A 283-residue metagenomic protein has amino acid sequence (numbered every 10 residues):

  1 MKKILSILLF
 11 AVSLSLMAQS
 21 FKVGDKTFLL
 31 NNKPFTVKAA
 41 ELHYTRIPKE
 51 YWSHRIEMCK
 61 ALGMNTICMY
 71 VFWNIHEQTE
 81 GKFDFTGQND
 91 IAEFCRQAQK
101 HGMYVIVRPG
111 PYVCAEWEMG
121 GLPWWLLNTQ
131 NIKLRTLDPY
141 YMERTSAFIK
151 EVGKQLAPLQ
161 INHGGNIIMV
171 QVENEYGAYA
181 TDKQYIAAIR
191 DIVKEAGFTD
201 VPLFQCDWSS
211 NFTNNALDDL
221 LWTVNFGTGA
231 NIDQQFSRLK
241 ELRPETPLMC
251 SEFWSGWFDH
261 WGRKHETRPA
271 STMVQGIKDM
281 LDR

Functional and structural regions predicted by a protein language model:
M1-Q19: Bacterial Sec-dependent N-terminal signal peptides
I4, A18-T66, R96-Y104: N-terminal carbohydrate-binding accessory modules
N31-K33, Y70-K82, G87, A115-Y140 (+2 more regions): Aromatic- and acidic-residue-enriched carbohydrate-binding clefts of CAZyme catalytic domains
T36-K38, G63-N65, Q99-V105, I161-I168 (+3 more regions): Short, well-ordered coil/turn segments that N-cap beta-strands
W52-G120, R190-V201: Aromatic-lined substrate-binding rim segments of carbohydrate-active enzymes
G87-V107, Q130-I167: An active-site-proximal structural segment forming one wall of the substrate-binding cleft that immediately precedes
Q99, I192, A196, G229-R283: Catalytic-core region of carbohydrate-active enzymes that cleave or remodel glycosidic bonds
Y141-D218: Active-site neighborhood of glycoside hydrolase catalytic domains
